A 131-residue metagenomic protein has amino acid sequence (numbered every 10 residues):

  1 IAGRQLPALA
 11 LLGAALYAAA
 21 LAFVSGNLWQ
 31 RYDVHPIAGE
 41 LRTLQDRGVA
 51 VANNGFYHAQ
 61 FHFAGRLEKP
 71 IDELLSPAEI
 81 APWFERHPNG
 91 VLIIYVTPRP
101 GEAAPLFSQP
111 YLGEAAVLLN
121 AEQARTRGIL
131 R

Functional and structural regions predicted by a protein language model:
A2-L12: Membrane-interfacial entry segments at the cytosolic side of transmembrane helices
L11-L119: Short periplasmic/luminal acceptor-recognition loop of GT-C membrane glycosyltransferases, typified by
V117-R131: Core SAM-dependent methyltransferase catalytic element
